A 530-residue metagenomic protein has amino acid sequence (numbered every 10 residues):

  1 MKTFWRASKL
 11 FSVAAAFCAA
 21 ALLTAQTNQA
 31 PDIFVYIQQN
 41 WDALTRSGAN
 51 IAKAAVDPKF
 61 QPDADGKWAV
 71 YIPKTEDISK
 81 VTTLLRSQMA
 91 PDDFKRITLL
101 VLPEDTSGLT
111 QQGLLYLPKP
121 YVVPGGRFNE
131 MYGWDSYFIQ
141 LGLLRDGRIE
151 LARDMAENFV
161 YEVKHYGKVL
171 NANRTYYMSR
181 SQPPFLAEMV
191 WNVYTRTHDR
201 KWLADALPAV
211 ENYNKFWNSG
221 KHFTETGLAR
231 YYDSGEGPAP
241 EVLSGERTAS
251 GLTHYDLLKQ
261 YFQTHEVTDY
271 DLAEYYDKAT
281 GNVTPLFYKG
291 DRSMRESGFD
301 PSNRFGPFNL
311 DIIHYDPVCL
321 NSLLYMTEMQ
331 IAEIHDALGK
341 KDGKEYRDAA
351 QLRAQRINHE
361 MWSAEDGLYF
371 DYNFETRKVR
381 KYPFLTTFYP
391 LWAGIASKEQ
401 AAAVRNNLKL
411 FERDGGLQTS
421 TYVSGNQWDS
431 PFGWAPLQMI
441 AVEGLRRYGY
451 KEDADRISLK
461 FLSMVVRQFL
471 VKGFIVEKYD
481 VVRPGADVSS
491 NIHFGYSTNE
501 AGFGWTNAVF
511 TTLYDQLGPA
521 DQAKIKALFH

Functional and structural regions predicted by a protein language model:
K9-A21: Bacterial N-terminal signal peptides
D32-E130, D154-V160, Y166-N173, G227-V318 (+2 more regions): Extended glycan-interaction surfaces of carbohydrate-active proteins
Y132-E162, T386-S397, Q438-K451: Alpha-helical support elements that line or immediately flank enzyme active sites and cofactor-binding pockets
L141-R145, E188-T195, L207, M326-A337 (+3 more regions): Short glycine/serine- and small hydrophobic-enriched flexible loop segments
R148-F159, D199-W217, T327, L338-I357 (+3 more regions): Extended, well-ordered alpha-helical scaffold segments
V163-A206: Aromatic/His-enriched, Gly/Pro-containing loop or helix-boundary segments that lie immediately adjacent to catalytic
D311-K340, Y346, Q427-I440, G444-Y448 (+1 more regions): Long, repeat-rich segments with strong aromatic
